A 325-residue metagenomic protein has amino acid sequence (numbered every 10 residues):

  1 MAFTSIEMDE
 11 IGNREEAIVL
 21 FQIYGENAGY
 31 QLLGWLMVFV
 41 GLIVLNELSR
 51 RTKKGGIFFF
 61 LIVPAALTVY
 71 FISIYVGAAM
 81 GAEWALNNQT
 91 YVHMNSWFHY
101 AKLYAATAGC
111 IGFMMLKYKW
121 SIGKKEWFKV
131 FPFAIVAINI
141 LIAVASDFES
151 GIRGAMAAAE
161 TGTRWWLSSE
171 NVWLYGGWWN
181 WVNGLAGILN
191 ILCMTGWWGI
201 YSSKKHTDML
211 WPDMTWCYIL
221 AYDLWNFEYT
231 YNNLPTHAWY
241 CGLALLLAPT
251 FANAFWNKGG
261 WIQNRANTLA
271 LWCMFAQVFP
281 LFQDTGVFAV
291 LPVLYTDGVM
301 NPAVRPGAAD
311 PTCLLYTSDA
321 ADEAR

Functional and structural regions predicted by a protein language model:
F3-L20, G81-M94, E149-Y175, G286-A308: Membrane-interfacial helical/loop segments at transmembrane boundaries in membrane proteins
L20-Y118: An N-terminal, globular interaction/scaffold subdomain
N27-V38, H93-C110, W173-I191, H237-L246 (+1 more regions): Alpha-helical transmembrane segments of polytopic membrane proteins
R51-P64, G123-P132, H206-T215, W261-L269: Membrane-interfacial loop-to-transmembrane alpha-helix junctions, especially the N-terminal start
G123-W256: Generic multipass alpha-helical transmembrane bundles of integral membrane proteins
I138, N267-D284: Hydrophobic alpha-helical membrane segments
A145, N226-E228, Q277-Y295: Hydrophobic alpha-helical transmembrane segments in multi-pass integral membrane proteins
Y316-R325: Single conserved hydrophobic/aromatic residue that forms the stacking wall/gate of nucleotide- or nucleobase-binding
